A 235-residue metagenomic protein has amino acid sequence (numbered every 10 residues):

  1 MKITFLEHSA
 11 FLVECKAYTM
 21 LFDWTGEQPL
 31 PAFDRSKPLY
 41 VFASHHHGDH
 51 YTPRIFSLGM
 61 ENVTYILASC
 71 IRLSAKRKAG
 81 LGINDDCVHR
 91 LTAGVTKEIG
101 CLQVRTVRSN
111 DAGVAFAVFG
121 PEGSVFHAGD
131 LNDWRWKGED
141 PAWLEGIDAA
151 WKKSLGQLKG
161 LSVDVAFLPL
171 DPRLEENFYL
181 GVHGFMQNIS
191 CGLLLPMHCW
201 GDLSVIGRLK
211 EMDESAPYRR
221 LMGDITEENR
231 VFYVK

Functional and structural regions predicted by a protein language model:
M1-H8, I83-I99, Q157, Y179-K235: Binuclear metal-ion centers of metallo-dependent hydrolases, dominated by the metallo-beta-lactamase
M1-S36, C87-S162, T226-K235: Core dinuclear metal-dependent hydrolase active-site scaffold
Y18, M60-T64, I189-L193: A short helix->loop->beta-strand "cap" motif at the edges of active sites that frequently abuts
L21, F42, I66, V125-A128 (+2 more regions): Structural motif
G26-L73, G156-F167: Active-site metal-binding motif and surrounding structural segment of the metallo-beta-lactamase
E27-L30, H46-Y51, I71-K76, V95-K97 (+4 more regions): Active-site environment of divalent metal-dependent phosphoester hydrolases
T52-N62, R77-G80, S204-M212: Metal-dependent catalytic neighborhoods of phosphoester/phosphodiester hydrolases
P53, I66-V95: Glycine/small-residue-rich loop that forms an oxyanion/phosphate-binding "nest" at active or ligand-binding sites
